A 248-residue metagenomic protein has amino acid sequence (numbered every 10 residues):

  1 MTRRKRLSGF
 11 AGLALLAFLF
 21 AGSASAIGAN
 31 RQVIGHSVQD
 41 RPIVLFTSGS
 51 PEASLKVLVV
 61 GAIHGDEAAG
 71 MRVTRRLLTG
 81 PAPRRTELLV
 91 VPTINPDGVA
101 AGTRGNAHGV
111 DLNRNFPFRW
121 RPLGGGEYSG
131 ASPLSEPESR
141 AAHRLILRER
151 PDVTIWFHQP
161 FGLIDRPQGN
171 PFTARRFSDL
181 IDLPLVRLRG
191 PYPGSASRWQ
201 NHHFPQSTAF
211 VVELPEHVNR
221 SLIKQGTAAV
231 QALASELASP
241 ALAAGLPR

Functional and structural regions predicted by a protein language model:
T2-L13: Bacterial N-terminal signal peptides that target proteins for export
A11-G22: Bacterial N-terminal signal peptides
I27-Q39: N-terminal cap/lid segment of alpha/beta-hydrolase-fold proteins
S37-V38, A53-V60, E67-R189, H202 (+1 more regions): Active-site/substrate-binding loop(s) of hydrolase catalytic cores
Q39-T47: A short loop-to-beta-strand scaffold at the N-terminal edge of the catalytic core in hydrolase folds
T47-P51, P205: Active-site beta-strand termini and strand-to-loop segments that position acidic
R166, G190-R248: Active-site-adjacent mobile loop/cap segments within catalytic or ligand-binding domains
